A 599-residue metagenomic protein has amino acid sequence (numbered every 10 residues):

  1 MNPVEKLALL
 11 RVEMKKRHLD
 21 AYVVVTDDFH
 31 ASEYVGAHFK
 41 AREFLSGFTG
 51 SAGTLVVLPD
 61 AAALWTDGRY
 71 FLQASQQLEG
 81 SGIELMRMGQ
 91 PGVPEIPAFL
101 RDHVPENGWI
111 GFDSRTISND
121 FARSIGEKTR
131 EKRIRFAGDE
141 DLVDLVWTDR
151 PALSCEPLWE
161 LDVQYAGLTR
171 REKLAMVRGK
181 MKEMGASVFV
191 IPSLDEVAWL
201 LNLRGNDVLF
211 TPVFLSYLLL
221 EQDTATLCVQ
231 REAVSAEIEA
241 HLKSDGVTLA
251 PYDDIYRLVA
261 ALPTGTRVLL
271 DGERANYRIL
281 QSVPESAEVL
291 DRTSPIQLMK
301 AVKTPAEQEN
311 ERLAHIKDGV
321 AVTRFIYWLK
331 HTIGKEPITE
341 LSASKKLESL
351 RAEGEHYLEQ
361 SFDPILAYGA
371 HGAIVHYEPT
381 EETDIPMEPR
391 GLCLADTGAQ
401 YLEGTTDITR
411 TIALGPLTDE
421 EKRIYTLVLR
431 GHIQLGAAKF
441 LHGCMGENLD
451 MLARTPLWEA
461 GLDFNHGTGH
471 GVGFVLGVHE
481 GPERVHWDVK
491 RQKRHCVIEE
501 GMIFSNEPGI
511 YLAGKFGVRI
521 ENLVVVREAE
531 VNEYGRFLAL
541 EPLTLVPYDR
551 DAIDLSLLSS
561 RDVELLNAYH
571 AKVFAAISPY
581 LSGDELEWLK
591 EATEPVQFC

Functional and structural regions predicted by a protein language model:
M1-C599: Active-site neighborhoods and metal-handling regions in enzymes and metal-associated proteins
